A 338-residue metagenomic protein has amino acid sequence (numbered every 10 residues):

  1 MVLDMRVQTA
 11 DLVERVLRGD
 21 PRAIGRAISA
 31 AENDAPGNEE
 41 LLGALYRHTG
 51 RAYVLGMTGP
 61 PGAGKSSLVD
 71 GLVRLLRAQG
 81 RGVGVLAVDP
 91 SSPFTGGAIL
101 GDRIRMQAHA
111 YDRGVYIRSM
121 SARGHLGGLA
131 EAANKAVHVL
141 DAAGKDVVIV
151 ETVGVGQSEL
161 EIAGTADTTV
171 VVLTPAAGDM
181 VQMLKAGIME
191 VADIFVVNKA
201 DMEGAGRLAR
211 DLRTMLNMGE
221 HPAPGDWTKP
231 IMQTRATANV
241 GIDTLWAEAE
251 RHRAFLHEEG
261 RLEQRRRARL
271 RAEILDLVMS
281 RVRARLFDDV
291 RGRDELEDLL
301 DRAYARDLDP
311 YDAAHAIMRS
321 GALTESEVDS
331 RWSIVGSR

Functional and structural regions predicted by a protein language model:
V2, E325-R338: Short, basic, low-complexity termini and linkers enriched in Ser/Thr/Gly/Pro that act as targeting/leader peptides
V7-L55, P60-A63, V69-S158, I162-M180: Nucleotide-state-sensitive switch-loop elements of NTP-binding domains
V7-R18, M57-P61, S66, E220-H221 (+6 more regions): Expand to "…catalyze enediolate/carbanion chemistry for C-C bond making/breaking, isomerization, decarboxylation
L86, V172, V197-N198, T234: Generic beta-sheet signal
I99, A136, E161, T165 (+5 more regions): Alpha-helical scaffold elements adjacent to nucleotide-binding pockets in ATP/GTP-utilizing enzyme cores
P175-E203: Flexible active-site lid/hinge loop adjacent to a nucleotide/diphosphate and Mg2+-phosphate binding pocket
I194, A200-F255: Canonical P-loop GTPase G-domain recognition
Q233, T244-G321: Long, well-ordered amphipathic alpha-helical subdomains in the mid-to-C-terminal portions of large enzyme subunits
